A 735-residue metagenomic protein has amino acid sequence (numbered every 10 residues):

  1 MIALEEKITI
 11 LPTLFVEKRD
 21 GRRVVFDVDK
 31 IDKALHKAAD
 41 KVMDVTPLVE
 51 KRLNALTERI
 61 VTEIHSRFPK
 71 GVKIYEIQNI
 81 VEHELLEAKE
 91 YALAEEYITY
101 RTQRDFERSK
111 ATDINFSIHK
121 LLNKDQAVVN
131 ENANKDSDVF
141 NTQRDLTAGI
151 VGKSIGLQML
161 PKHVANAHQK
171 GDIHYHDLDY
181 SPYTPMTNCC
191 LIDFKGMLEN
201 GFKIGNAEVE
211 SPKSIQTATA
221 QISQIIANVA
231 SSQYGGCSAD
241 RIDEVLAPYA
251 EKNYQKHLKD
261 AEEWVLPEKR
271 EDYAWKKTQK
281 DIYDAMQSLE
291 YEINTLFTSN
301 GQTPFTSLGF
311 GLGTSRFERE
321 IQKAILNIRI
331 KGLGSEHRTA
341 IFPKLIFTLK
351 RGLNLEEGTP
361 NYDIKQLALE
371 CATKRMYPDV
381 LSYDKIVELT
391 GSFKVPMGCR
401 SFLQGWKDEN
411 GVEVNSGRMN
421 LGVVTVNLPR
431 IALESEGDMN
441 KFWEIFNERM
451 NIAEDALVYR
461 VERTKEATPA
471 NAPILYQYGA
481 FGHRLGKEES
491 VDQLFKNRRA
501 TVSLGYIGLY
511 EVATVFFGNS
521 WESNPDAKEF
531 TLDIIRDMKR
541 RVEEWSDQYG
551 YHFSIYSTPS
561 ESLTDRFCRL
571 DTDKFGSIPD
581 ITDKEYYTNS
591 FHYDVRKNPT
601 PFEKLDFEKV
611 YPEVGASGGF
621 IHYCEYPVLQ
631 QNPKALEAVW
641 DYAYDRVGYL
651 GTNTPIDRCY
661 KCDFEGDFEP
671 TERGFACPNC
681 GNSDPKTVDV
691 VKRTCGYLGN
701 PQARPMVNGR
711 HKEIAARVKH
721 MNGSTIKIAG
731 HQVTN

Functional and structural regions predicted by a protein language model:
I2-L121, K712, A716-R717: Charged, amphipathic alpha-helical regulatory modules used for macromolecular assembly or allosteric control
H36, P429-L433, V512-V515: Short connector loops/turns at beta-strand edges and beta->alpha or beta->beta junctions
P47-L48, K539-D547, K719-N735: Short, intrinsically disordered, low-complexity segments enriched in Ser/Thr and Pro
Q103-E107, D113-R498, N519-S520, N524-K686 (+1 more regions): Conserved catalytic cores of very large enzyme subunits
E244, V502-V515, R536, R693: Contiguous, well-ordered alpha-helical segments that form the cores/surfaces of helical PPI scaffolds
I282-M286, E290, V515, V707-A715: Metallocofactor- and cofactor-centric catalytic cores in central/energy metabolism, strongly enriched
G681-V733: Long insertion/accessory domains within large nucleic-acid-processing enzymes
